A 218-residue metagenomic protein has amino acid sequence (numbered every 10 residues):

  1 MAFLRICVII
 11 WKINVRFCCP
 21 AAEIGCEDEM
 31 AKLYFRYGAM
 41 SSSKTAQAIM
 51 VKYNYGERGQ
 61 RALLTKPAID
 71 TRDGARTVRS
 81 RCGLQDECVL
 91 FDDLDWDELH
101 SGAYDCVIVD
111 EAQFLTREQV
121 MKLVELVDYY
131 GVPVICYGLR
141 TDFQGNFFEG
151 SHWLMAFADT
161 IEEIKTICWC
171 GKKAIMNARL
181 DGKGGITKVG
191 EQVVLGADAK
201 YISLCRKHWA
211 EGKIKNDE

Functional and structural regions predicted by a protein language model:
R5-K12, R16-E27: Short, positively charged and aromatic/hydrophobic N-terminal segments
D28-E98, D142-W153, E163-T166, L195-N216: Conserved P-loop
G102-C106: Short acidic/histidine-rich motifs immediately flanking catalytic phosphotransfer sites in two-component signaling
E111: Walker B catalytic acidic pair
F114-L115: Residues immediately C-terminal
V127-E149: Sensor-1/coupling segment of RecA-like P-loop NTPase cores
A158: Short basic (Lys/Arg) and small-residue
I167-V194: Short recognition patches in nucleic-acid-associated and regulatory proteins
